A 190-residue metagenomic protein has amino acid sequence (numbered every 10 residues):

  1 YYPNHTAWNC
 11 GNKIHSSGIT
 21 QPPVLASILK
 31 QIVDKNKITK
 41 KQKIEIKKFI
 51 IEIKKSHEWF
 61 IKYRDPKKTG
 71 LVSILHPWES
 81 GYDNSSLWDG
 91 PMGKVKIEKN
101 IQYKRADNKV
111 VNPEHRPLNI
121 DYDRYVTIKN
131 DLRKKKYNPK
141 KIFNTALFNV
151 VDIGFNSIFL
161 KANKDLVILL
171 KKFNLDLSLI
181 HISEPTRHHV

Functional and structural regions predicted by a protein language model:
Y1, D176, S183: Active/binding-pocket-proximal capping segment
Y1-Y122, N156, L160: Aromatic-rich carbohydrate-recognition surfaces in CAZymes
W8-K13, K141-F155: Active-site-adjacent structural elements in folded domains
I44, I51, I168-K172, S178: Replace "anionic and nucleotidyl ligands
D123-V150: Short glycine/proline-rich turn/loop motifs
A146-L175: Long, repeat-rich segments with strong aromatic
I180-V190: Single conserved hydrophobic/aromatic residue that forms the stacking wall/gate of nucleotide- or nucleobase-binding
